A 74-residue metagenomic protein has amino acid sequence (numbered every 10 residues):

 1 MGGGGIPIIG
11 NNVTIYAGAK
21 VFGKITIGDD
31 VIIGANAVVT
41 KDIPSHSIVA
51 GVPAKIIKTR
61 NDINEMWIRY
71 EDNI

Functional and structural regions predicted by a protein language model:
M1-A50, A54-I57: Structural signal for interior beta-strand "rungs" in well-ordered beta-sheet cores of soluble enzyme domains
N64-I74: Terminal amphipathic alpha-helical/low-complexity segments used for targeting or macromolecular assembly
